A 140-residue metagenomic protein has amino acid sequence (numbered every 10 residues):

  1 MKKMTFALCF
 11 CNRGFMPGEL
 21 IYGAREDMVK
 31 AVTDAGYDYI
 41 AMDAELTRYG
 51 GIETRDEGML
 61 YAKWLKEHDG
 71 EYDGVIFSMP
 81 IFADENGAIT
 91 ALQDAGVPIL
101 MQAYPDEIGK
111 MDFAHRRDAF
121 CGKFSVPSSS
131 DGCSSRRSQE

Functional and structural regions predicted by a protein language model:
M1-E140: An N-terminal assembly and electron-transfer interface module characteristic of large anaerobic redox and radical
